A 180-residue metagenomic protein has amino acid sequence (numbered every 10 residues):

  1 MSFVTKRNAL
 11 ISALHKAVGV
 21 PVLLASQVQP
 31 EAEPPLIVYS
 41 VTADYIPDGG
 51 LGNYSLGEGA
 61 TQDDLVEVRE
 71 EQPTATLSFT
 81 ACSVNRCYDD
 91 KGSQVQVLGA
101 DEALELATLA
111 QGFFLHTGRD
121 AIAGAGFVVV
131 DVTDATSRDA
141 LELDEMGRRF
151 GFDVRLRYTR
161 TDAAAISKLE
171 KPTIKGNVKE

Functional and structural regions predicted by a protein language model:
M1-T5, V97, D101-L104: Soluble non-cytosolic domains of exported or imported proteins
M1-V66, E170-E180: Small/polar-rich, solvent-exposed N-terminal microdomains that initiate assembly or binding
L36-I37, L77, F127, F152: A broad, low-specificity signal marking well-ordered, structured residues that form hydrophobic/aromatic
L36-V38, D153, R157-I174: Histidine- and aromatic-rich ligand-binding microenvironments
P47, C87-D89, R160-A164: Residue-level signal for secondary-structure boundary sites
E67-R69, E142: Outer-membrane beta-barrel proteins
R69-Y88, S93-V97, A110, G147-Y158: Oligomerization/assembly interface segments of phage tail-like spikes and tubes
E105, G112-D162: Acidic-leaning, charged glycine-interspersed low-complexity segments
